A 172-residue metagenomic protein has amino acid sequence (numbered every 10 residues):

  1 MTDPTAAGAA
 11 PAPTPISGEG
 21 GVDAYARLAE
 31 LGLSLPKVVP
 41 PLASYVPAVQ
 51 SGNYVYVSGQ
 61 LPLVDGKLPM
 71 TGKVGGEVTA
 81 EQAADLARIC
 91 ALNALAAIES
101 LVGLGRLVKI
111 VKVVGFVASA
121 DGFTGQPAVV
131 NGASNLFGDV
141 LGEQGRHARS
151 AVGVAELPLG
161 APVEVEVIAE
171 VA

Functional and structural regions predicted by a protein language model:
T2-A172: Short, polar/acidic, helix-capping and beta-turn segments at strand->helix junctions that line the mouths
